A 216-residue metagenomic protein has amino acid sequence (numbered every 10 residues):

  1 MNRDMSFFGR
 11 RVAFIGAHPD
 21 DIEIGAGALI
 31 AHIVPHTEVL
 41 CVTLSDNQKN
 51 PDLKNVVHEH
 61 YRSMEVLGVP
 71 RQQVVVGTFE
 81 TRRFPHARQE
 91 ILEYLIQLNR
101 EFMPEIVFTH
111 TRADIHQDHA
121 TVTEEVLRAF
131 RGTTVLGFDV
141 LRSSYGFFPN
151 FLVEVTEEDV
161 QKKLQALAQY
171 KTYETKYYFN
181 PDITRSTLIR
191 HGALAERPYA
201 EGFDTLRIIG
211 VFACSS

Functional and structural regions predicted by a protein language model:
M1-M103, R128-G132, T187, T205-I208 (+1 more regions): Active-site rim/loop-helix segments in enzyme catalytic domains that contact anionic ligands
M1-M5, R71, I106, T134 (+1 more regions): The feature marks non-catalytic terminal segments
A17, Q117, E158: Residue-level signal for the nucleotide or nucleotide-sugar donor/cofactor binding architecture
I22, Q48-N50, R82, D114-H119 (+2 more regions): Active-site environment of divalent metal-dependent phosphoester hydrolases
C41-T43, F108, G137: Short beta-strand segments
E93-D114, H119: Proline-aspartate-enriched helix->loop->beta-strand connector
T111-R112, D139-L141: Histidine-centered beta-alpha loop that forms part of the nucleotide-sugar donor binding/catalytic region in diverse
Q117-A129: Short Gly/Thr/Asp-enriched flexible loops that form oxyanion-binding sites at enzyme active sites
